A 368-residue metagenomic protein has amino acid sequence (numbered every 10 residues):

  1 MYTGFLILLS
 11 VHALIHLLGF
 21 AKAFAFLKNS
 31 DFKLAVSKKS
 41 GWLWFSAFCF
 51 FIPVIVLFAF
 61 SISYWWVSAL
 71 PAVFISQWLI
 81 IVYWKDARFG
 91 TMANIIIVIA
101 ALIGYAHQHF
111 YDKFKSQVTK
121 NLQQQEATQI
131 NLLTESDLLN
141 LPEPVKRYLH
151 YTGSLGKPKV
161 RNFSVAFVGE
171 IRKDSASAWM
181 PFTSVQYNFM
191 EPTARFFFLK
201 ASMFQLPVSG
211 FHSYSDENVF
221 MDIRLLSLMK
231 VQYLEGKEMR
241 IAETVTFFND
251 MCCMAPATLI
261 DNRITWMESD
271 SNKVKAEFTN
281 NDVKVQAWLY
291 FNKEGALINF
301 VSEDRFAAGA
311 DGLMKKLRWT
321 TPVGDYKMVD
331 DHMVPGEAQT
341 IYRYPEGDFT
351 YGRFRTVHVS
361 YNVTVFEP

Functional and structural regions predicted by a protein language model:
M1-K113: Membrane-interface extramembranous regions
F5, P71, S76, A127-E135 (+1 more regions): Short acidic, Pro/Gly- and aromatic-enriched capping/linker segments at domain boundaries
F114-S164: N-terminal leader/targeting segments and the immediate start of mature chains
K146-M229: N-terminal mature ectodomain segment of secretory-pathway/periplasmic proteins
K159-A166, M190-F198, S269-E277, I298-N299 (+1 more regions): Short, hydrophobic/aromatic-rich segments at coil-to-beta transitions
K200-L206, R224-V231, S302-F306, Q339-P345: Short, solvent-exposed aromatic-acidic interface loops
I223-D282: Flexible, processing/modification-adjacent segments and terminal tails in exported/periplasmic/extracellular proteins
A276-Y361: Gly/Pro-enriched, hydrophobic low-complexity segments that function as extracytoplasmic propeptides/linkers
